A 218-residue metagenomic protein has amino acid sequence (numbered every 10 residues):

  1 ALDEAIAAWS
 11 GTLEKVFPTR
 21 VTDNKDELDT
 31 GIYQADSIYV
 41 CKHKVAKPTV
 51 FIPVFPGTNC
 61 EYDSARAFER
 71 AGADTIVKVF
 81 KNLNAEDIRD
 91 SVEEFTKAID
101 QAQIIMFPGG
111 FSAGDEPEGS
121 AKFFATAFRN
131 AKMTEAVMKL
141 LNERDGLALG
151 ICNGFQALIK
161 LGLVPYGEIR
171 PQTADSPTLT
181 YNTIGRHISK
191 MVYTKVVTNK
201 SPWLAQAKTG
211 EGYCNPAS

Functional and structural regions predicted by a protein language model:
A1, V77-N82, S176-G185: Beta-strand->loop->alpha-helix junctions that form or flank phosphate-binding loops in nucleotide-handling enzymes
A1-T49, G57, R66: Intein/HINT protein-splicing elements and their conserved insertion hotspots or analogous self-processing inserts
K42-A46, K97-I99, P117, K139-E143 (+3 more regions): Solvent-exposed alpha-helices and their adjacent loops that cap or buttress functional pockets in soluble metabolic
T49-F51, D74, C214: Residues that mark the start of a beta-strand
T49-V54, I104-P108, G150, T180: Short glycine-rich or small-residue beta-strand-to-loop segments that form or flank ligand, phosphate, metal/Fe-S
Y62, A67-L149, F155-I169, T173-A174: Flexible gly/pro-rich beta->alpha loop and the following alpha-helix that scaffold active-site loops
L163-S218: Pocket-forming structural segment of enzyme catalytic cores
